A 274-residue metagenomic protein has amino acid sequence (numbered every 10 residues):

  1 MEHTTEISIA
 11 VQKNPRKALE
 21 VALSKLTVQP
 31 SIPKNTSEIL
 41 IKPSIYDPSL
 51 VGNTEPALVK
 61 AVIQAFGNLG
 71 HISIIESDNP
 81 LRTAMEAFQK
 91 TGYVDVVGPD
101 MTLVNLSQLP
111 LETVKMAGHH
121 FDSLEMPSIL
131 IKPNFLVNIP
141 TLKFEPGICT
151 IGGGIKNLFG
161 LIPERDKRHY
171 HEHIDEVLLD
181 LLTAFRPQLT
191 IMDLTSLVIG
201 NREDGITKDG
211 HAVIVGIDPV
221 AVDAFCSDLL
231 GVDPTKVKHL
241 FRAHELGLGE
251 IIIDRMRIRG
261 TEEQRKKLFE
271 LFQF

Functional and structural regions predicted by a protein language model:
M1-F274: N-terminal and secondary-structure boundary signal
